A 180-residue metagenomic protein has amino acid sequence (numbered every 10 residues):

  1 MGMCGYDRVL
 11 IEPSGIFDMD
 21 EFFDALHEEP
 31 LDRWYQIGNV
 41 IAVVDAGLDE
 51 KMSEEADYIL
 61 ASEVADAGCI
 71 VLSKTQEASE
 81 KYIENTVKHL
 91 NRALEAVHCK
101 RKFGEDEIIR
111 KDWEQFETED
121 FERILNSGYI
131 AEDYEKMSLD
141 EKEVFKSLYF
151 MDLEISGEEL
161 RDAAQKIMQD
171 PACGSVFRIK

Functional and structural regions predicted by a protein language model:
G2-E105: Phosphate/Mg2+-binding loops and adjacent switch elements in nucleotide/diphosphate-handling enzyme cores
S62, D66-L72, E77-K180: C-terminal accessory "lid"/substrate-recognition subdomains
